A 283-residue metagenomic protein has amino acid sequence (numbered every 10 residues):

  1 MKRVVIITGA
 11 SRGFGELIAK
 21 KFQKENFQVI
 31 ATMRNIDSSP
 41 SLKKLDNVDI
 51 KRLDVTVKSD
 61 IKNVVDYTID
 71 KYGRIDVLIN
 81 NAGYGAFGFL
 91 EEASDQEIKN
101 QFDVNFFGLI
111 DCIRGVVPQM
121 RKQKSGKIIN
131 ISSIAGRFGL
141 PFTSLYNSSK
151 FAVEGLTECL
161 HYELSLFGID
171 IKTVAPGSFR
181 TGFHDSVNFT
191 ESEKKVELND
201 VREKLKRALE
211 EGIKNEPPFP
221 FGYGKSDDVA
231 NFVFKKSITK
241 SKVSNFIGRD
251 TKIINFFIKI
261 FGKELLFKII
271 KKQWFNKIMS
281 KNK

Functional and structural regions predicted by a protein language model:
S11-R12: Conserved glycine-rich cofactor-binding loop
L45-S59: Rossmann-fold cofactor-recognition segment
F89-L90, E97-K99: Substrate-binding pocket helix/loop in short-chain dehydrogenase/reductase
I113, S149-A152: Active-site helix of classical SDR
I113-R114, E158: A short, exposed helix-loop element centered on a Lys and neighboring polar residues
S133: Residue(s) in the substrate-gating loop at a strand-loop-helix junction that position the organic substrate next
S165-P217: C-terminal beta-strand-loop-alpha-helix "lid" module of Rossmann-like NAD(P)-dependent dehydrogenases
